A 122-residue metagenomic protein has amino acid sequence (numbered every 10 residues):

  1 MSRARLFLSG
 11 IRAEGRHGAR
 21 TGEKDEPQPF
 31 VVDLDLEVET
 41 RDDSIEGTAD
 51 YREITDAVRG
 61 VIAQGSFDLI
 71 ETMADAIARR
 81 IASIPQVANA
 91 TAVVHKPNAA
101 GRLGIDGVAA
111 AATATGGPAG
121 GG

Functional and structural regions predicted by a protein language model:
M1-G122: N-terminal, polar/charged subdomain of small-to-medium soluble alpha/beta proteins
